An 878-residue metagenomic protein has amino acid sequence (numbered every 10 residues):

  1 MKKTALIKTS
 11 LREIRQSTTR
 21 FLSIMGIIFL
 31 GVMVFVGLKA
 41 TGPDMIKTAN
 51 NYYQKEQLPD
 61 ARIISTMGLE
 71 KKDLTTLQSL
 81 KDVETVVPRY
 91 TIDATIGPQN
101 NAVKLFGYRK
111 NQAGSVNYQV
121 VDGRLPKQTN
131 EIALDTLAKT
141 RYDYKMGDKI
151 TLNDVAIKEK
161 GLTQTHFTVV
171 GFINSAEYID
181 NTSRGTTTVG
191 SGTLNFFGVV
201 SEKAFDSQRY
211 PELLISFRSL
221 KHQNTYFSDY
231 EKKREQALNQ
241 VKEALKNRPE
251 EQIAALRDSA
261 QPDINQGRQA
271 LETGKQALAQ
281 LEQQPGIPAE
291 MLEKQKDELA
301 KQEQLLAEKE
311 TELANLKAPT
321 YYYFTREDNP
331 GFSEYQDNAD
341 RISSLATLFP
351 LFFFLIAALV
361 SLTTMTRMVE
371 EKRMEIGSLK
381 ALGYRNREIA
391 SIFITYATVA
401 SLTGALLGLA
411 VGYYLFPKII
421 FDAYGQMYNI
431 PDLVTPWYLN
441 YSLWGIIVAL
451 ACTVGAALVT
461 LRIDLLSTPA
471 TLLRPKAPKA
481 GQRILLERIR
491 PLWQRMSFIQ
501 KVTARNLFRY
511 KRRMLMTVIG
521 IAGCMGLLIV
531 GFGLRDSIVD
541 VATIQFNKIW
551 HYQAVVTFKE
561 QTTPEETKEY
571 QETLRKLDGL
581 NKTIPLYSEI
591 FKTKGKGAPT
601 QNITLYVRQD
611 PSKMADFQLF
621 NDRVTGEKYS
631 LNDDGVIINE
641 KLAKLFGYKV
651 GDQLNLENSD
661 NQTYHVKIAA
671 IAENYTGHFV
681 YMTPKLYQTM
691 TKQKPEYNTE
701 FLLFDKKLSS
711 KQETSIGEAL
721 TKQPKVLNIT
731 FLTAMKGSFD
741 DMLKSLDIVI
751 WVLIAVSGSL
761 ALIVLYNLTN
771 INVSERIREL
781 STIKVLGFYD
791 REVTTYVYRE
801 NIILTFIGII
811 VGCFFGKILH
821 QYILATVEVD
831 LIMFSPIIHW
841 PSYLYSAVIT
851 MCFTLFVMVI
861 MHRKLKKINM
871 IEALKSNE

Functional and structural regions predicted by a protein language model:
M1-V36, I394, Q482-G523, N772-E775 (+3 more regions): N-terminal Sec/SRP start-transfer signal
K3-L355, N386, V541, Q545-A554 (+2 more regions): Membrane transport/envelope proteins' first extracytoplasmic loop
T4, L466-I484, R863-E878: Short cytosolic juxtamembrane segments of multi-pass membrane proteins
T9, R15-T19, L359-T398, D747 (+1 more regions): Interfacial "coupling" helices/loops that link adjacent transmembrane helices in transporter permeases
Q16-D44, D60-R62, T398, L406 (+3 more regions): Short, strongly hydrophobic transmembrane alpha-helices
L362-R367, K372-M374, T398-I430, N440-L466 (+4 more regions): Small-residue-rich transmembrane alpha-helices
F498-D633, E640-K641, D652: Juxtamembrane segments of multi-pass membrane proteins
N698-L703, G717-I860, K867, A873-N877: C-terminal transmembrane helical bundles of large multi-pass transporters and their helix-start/helix-kink determinants
